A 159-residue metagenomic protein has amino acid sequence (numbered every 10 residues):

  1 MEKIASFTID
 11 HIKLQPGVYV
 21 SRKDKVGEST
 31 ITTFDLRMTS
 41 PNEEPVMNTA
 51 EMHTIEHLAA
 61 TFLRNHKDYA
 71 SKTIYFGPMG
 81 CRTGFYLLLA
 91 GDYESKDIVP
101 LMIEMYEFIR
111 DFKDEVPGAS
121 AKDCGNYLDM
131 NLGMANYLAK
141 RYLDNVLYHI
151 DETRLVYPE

Functional and structural regions predicted by a protein language model:
M1-N42, V156-E159: Non-catalytic terminal extensions that flank enzyme cores
K13-V18, T61-A70: Conserved alpha/beta core surface patches that mediate binding of polyanionic ligands
I31-N65, Y75: Active/ligand-binding-proximal structured segments within catalytic/core domains that scaffold catalytic residues
F34-L36, F85-A90: Short, well-ordered beta-strand elements
L58, F62-K67, E104, F108 (+1 more regions): Generic non-transmembrane alpha-helical segments
A70-F76: Catalytic micro-motifs at enzyme active sites that drive phosphoryl/nucleotidyl and oxygen chemistry
M79-G84: Short, conserved phosphate-binding/catalytic loop or strand-edge motifs used in phosphoryl-/nucleotidyl-transfer
L88-G91, S95-E159: Acidic/histidine-enriched segments that form metal/cofactor-coordinating and catalytic pocket/exosite environments
